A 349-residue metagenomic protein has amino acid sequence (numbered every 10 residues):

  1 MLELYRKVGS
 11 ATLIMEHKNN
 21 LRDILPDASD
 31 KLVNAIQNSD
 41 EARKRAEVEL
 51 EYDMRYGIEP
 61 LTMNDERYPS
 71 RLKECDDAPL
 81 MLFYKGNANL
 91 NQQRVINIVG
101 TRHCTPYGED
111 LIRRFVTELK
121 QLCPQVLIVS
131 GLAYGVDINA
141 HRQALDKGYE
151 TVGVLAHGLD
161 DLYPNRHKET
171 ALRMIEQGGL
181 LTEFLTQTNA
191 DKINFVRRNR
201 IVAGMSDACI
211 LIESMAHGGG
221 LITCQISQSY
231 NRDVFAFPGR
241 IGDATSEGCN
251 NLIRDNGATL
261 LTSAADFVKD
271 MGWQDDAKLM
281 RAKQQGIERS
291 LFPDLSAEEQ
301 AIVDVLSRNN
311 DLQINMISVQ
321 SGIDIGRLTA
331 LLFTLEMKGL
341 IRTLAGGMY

Functional and structural regions predicted by a protein language model:
M1-R67, L252, K338-L340, A345-G346: Short, small/acidic-rich helices and loops at N termini and domain boundaries of DNA replication/processing enzymes
T62-Y349: Glycine-biased, small-residue-rich flexible motifs in mid-sequence functional cores and linkers
